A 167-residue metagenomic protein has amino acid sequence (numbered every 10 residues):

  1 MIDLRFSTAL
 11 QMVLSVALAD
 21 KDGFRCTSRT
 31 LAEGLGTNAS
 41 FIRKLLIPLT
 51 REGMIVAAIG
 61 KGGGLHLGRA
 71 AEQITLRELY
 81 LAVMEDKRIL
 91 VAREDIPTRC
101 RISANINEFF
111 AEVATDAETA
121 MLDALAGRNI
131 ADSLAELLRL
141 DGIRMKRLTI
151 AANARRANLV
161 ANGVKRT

Functional and structural regions predicted by a protein language model:
M1-V13: Short alpha-helical segments that sit at the start of domains
M12-A19, A82: Short amphipathic alpha-helical elements of helix-turn-helix/winged-helix folds
R25-G36: A short alpha-helical element within helix-turn-helix/winged-helix DNA-binding domains across DNA-binding proteins
L45-E52: Basic amphipathic alpha-helical segments that dock to polyanions
E52-G68: Beta-hairpin "wing" of winged helix-turn-helix
A71-I96, A114-D116: Conserved segment of winged-helix/HTH DNA-binding domains
E94-T167: C-terminal regulatory/oligomerization modules of transcriptional regulators
